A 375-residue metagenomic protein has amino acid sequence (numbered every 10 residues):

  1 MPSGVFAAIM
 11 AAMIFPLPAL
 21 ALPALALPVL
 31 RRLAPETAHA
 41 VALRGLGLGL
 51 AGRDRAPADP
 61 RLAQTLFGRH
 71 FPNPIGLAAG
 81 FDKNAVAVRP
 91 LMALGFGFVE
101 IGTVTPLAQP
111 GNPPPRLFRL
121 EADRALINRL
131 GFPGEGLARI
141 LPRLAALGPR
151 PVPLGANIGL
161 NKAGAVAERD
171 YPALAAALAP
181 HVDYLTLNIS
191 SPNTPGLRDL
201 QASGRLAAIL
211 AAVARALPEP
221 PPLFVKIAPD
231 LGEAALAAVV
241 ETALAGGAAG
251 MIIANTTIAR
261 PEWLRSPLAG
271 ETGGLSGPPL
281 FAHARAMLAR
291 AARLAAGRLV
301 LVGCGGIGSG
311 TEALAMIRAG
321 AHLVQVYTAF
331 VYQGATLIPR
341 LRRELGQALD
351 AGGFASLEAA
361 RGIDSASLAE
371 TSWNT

Functional and structural regions predicted by a protein language model:
L43, G47-L48, D54-P57, S191-R205 (+1 more regions): Glycine/Thr-rich beta-alpha phosphate-binding loop at enzyme active sites
H70-G76, R150-I158, L217-L231, R293-G303: Short beta-strand/loop segments at the ligand-binding rim of alpha/beta enzyme cores
N84-L91, L231-A245, R293, G297 (+1 more regions): Catalytic cores of alpha/beta
E100-Q109, I189-S191, G250-I258, I307 (+1 more regions): Glycine-rich phosphate-binding active-site loops on the catalytic face of alpha/beta enzymes
G102-P151: A gly/proline- and charged-residue-enriched helix-loop-helix capping module
L107-R116, L137-R139, N193-E219, D230-A235 (+3 more regions): Active-site-adjacent beta->alpha loops and helix N-cap segments on the catalytic face of soluble alpha/beta enzymes
Q109-R124, P261-G273, F330-F354: C-terminal helical cap(s) of enzyme catalytic domains, especially alpha/beta-barrels
L160-P172, D199, V225-A245: Active-site glycine- and acidic-residue-rich loops that bind and position anionic ligands or nucleotide-like cofactors
